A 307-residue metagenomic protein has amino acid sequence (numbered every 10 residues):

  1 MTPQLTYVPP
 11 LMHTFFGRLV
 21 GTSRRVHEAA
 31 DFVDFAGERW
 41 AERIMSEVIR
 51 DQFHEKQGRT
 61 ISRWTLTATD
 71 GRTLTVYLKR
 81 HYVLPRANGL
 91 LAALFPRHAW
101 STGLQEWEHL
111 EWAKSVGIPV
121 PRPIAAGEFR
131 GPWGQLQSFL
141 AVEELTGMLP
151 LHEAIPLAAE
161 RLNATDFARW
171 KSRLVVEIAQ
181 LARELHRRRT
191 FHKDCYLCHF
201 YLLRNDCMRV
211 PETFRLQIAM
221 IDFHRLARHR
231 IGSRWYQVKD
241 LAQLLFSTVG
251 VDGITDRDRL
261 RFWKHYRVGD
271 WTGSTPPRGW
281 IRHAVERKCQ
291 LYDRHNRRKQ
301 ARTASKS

Functional and structural regions predicted by a protein language model:
M1-Q52: Juxta-kinase regulatory segment immediately upstream of eukaryotic protein kinase catalytic domains
F35-H152, R183-R188, H283-Q290, R297 (+2 more regions): Conserved ATP-binding subdomain of kinase catalytic cores across diverse folds
P150-T165: AlphaC helix of the protein kinase catalytic domain
R169-L181: Conserved alphaE helix
R187-L197: Catalytic-loop of the protein kinase fold
C195, F200-C207: Hydrophobic residue at the +6 position relative to the catalytic HRD Asp in the kinase catalytic loop
C207-T213: Intrinsically disordered, low-complexity Ser/Thr- and acidic-rich flexible linkers and loops, especially at boundaries
R215-Q290: C-lobe/activation-segment region of protein kinase-like
